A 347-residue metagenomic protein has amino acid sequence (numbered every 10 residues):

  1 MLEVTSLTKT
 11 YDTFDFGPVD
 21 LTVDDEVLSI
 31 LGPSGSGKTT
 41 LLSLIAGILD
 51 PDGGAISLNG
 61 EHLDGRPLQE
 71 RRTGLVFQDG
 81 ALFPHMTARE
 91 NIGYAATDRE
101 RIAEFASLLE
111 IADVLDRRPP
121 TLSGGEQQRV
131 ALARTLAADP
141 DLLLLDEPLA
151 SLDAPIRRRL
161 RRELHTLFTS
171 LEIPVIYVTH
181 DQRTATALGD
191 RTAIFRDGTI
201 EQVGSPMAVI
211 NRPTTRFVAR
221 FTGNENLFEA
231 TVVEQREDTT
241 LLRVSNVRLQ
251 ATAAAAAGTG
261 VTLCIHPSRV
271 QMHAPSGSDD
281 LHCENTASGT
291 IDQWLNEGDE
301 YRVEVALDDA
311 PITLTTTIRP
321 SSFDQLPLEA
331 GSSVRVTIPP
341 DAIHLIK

Functional and structural regions predicted by a protein language model:
V4-L7, F14-E26, G54: Conserved beta-strand
D12, V23, R236-K347: Non-catalytic connector elements of ABC transporters
P33-G37: Walker A (P-loop) phosphate-binding loop of ABC-type ATPase nucleotide-binding domains
T39-L42, V130: ABC ATPase nucleotide-binding domain helices that frame the ATP-binding cleft
A46: Helix-to-loop junction immediately C-terminal to a conserved catalytic motif
D52-A55, D197: Conserved coupling/switch loops of ABC nucleotide-binding domains, chiefly the family-specific signature
G54-H62: Conserved ABC transporter NBD signature motif
R72, Q78, T87-R220: ABC ATPase nucleotide-binding domains
